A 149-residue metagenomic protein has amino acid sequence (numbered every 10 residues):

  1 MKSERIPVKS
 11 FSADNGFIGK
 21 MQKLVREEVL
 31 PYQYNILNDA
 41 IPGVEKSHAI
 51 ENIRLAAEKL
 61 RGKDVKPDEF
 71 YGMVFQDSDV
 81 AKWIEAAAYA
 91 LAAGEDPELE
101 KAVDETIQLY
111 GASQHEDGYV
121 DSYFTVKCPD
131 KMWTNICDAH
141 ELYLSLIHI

Functional and structural regions predicted by a protein language model:
M1-D79, V103-F124: Low-complexity, Ser/Thr/Pro/Gly-enriched N-terminal "stalk/linker" regions
G94-E105: Aromatic- and glycine-enriched glycan-recognition loops and surfaces that form the carbohydrate-binding subsites
V126-I136: Asp-box/WD-like beta-propeller blade repeats and closely related beta-sheet repeat scaffolds
I147-I149: Conserved small/polar residues in nucleotide/adenosyl-binding loops
